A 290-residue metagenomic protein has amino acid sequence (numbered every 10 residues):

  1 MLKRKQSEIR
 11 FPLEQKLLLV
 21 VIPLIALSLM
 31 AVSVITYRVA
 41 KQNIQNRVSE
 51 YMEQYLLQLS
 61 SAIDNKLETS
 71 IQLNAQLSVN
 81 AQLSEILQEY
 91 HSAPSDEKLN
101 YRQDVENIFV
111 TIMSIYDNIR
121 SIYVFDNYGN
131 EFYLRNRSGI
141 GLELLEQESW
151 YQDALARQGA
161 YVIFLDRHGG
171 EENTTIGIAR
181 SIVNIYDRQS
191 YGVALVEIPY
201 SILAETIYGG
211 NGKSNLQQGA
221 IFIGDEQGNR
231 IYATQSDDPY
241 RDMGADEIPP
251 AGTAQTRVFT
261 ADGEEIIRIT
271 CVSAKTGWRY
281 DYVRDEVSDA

Functional and structural regions predicted by a protein language model:
M1-F11, N43, Y51, I163 (+1 more regions): N-terminal sensory and localization modules of signal-transduction and trafficking proteins
F11-S92: Juxtamembrane extracytoplasmic/periplasmic/luminal helical "stalk" adjacent to the first N-terminal
V79, I122-Y128, A220-G228: Short hydrophobic alpha-helical segments used for membrane anchoring or interfacial signaling
E85-L87, F125-R137, G228-Q235, I269-C271: Amphipathic coiled-coil signal-relay and dimerization helices
E97-E106, N136-H168, A233-A261: Extracytoplasmic/periplasmic sensor domains and loops in membrane signaling proteins
D104-Y116, S149, Y186-A233, D237-D238: Solvent-exposed, extracytoplasmic
M113-S121, D126-I198, L203-T206: Extracytoplasmic/periplasmic ligand-binding sensor regions of membrane-associated signaling proteins
Q227, S236-A290: Extracellular/periplasmic juxtamembrane segments that couple receptor/chemosensory ectodomains to their
